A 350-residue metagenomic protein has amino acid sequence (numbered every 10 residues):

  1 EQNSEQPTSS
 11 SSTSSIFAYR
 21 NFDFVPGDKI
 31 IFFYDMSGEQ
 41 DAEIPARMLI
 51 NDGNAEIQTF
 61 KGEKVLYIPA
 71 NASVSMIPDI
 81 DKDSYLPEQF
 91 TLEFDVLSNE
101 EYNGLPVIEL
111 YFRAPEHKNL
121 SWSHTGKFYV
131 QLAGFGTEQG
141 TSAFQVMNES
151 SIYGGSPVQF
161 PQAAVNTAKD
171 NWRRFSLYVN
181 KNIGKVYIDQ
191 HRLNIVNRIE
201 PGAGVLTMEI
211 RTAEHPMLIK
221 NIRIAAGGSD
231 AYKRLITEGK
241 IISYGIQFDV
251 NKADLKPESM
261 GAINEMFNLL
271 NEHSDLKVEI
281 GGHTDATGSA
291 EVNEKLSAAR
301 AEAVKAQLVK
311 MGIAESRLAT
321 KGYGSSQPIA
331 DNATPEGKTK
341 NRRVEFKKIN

Functional and structural regions predicted by a protein language model:
S4-L49, T237: Extracellular carbohydrate-recognition regions
N21-F22, I77-S84, F160-T167, M208-E209: Beta-strand-rich interaction surfaces with strong enrichment in secreted/lumenal proteins
M36, F94, T167-N197: Carbohydrate-binding surfaces in secreted/extracellular proteins
G53-I57, L193-K277: Periplasmic peptidoglycan-binding/tethering modules of Gram-negative envelope proteins
G53-S75: Short carbohydrate-recognition loop motifs
I68-S150, G227: Secretory/extracellular carbohydrate-interaction modules and structurally similar beta-sandwich "look-alikes"
N148-R174: Short, aromatic/His-centered strand-loop micro-motif at the edge of beta-sheets
H283-N350: Periplasmic OmpA-like peptidoglycan-binding domain that tethers envelope proteins to the cell wall
